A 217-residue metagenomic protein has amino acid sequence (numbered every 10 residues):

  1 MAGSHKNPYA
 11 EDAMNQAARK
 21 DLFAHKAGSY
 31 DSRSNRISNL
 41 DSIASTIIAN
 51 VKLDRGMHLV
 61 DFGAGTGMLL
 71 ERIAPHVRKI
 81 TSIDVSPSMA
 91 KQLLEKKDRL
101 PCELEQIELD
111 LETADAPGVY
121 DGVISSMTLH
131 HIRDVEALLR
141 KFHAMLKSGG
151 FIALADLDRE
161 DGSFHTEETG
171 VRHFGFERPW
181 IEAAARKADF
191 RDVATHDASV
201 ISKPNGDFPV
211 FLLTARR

Functional and structural regions predicted by a protein language model:
A2-L53, M68-L69, Q92: Conserved class I S-adenosyl-L-methionine
A10-A18, R33-I37, A153-L212: C-terminal alpha-helical "lid/dimerization" subdomain adjacent to the S-adenosyl-L-methionine
H58, G149-F151: Short glycine-centered segments of the SAM/dcSAM-binding site in methyltransferase folds
V60-F62, T66-T113: Class I SAM-dependent methyltransferase SAM/SAH-binding core
E112-V123: A short acidic, Gly/Pro-enriched loop at the edge of an enzyme's catalytic core that lines a small-molecule cofactor
G122-D134: A short SAM/SAH-binding and catalytic strip from SAM-dependent methyltransferases
A137-S148: A short glycine-rich, Lys/Arg-flanked "PGG" loop and its adjoining helix->strand segment in the class I
L213-R217: C-terminal lobe and adjacent flexible extensions of AdoMet/dcAdoMet transferase-like proteins
